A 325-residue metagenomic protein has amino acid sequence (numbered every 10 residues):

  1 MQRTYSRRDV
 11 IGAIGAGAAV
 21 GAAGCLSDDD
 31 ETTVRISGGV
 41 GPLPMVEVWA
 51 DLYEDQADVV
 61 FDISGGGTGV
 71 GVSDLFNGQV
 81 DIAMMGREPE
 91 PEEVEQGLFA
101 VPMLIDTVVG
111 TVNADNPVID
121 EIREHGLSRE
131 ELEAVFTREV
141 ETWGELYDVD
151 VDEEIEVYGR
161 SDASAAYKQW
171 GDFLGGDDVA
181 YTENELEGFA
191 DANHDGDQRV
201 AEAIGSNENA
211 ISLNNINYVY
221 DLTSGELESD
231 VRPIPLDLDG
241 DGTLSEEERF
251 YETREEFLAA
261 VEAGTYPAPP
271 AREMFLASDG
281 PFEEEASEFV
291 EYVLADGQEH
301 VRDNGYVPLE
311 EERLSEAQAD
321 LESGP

Functional and structural regions predicted by a protein language model:
M1-G17: N-terminal secretory signal peptides and thylakoid transit peptides that target proteins across membranes
R8, V72-S73, E202: Alpha-helical segments flanking ligand/cofactor-binding loops in enzyme cores
G24-C25: N-terminal Sec signal peptide cleavage junction
D30-D58, G65, G69, R87 (+2 more regions): Exported/periplasmic ABC-transporter solute-binding proteins
D62, G69-F99, V219-S224: Pocket-flanking alpha-helical
G78-Q79, D106, N207-E208: Structured helix-beta-strand junction loops
M85-E95, V108, V112-D120: Acidic, Gly/Pro-rich loop/turn segments at junctions of secondary structure
M103-T107, P269-R272: Short, solvent-exposed loop/turn segments at the edges of secondary structure
